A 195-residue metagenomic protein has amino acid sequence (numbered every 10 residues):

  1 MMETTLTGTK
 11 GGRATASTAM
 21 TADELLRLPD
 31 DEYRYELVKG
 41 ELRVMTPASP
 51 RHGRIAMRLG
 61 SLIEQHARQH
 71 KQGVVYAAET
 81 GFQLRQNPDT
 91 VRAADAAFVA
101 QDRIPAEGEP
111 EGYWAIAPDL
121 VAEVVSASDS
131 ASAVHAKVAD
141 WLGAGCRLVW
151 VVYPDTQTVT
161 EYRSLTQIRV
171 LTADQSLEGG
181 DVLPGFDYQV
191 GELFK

Functional and structural regions predicted by a protein language model:
M1-K195: Gly/Pro/Ser/Thr-rich low-complexity, intrinsically disordered segments predominantly at protein N-termini
